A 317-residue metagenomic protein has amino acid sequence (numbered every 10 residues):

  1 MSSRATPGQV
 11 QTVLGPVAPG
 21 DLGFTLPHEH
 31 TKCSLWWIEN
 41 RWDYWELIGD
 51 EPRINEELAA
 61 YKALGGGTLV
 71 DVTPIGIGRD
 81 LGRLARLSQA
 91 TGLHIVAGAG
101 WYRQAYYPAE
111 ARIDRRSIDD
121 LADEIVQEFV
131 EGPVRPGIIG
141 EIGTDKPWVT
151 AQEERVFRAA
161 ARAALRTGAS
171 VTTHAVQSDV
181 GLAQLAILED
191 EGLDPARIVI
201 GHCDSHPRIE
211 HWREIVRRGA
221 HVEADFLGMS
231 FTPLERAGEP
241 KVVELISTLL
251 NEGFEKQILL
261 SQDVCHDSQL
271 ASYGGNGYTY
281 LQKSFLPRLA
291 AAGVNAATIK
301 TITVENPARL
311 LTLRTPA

Functional and structural regions predicted by a protein language model:
R4-G15, Y280-A317: Mid-to-C-terminal alpha-helical segments outside catalytic/metal-binding sites
L22-S34, N40-H94, I118-R135: Alpha-helical scaffold segments that flank or form the walls of functional sites
H28, L69, W101, A164 (+4 more regions): Divalent metal-coordination and catalytic microenvironments
H30-K32, P74-I75, G100-Q104, T144-D145 (+4 more regions): Active-site beta-loop-alpha junctions enriched in small/polar residues
L35-E39, L81, Y107, V180-I187 (+4 more regions): Histidine/acidic-residue-rich catalytic or RNA/ligand-binding cores of hydrolases and nuclease-related proteins
R86-Q89, H94-V96, G100-S170, H221 (+1 more regions): Active-site gating/metal-coordination segments in enzymes
A161, L165-E244, T248, I258: Catalytic pocket-lining loop regions of alpha/beta-barrel enzymes, especially the amidohydrolase/enolase/GH5 lineages
V171-T172, D225, F254-G275: Short acidic/histidine-rich active-site segments
